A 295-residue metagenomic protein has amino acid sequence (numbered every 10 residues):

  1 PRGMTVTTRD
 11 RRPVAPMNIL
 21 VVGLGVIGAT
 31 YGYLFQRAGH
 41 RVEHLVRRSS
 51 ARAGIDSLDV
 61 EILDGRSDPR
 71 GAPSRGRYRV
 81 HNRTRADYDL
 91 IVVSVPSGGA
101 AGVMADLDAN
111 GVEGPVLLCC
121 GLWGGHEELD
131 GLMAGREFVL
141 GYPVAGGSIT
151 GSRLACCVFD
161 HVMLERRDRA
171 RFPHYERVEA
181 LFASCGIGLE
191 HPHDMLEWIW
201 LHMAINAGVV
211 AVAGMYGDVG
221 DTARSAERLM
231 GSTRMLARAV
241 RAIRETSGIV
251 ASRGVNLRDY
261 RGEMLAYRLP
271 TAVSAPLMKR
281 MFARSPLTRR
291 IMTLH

Functional and structural regions predicted by a protein language model:
R9-R70: NAD(P)+-binding Rossmann beta1-loop-alpha1 motif at the extreme N-terminus of oxidoreductases
M17, H40, G114-P115, R136-E137 (+1 more regions): A structural micro-motif
F35, L132-M133, F182: Hydrophobic alpha-helical packing residues
L45-R47, L63-G65, H81-R83, G141-P143 (+2 more regions): Conserved beta-strand termini and adjacent loop/short-helix elements that scaffold enzyme active sites in alpha/beta
G71-A155: Rossmann-like NAD(P)(H) cofactor-binding subdomain of soluble oxidoreductases
E137, C156-D259, E263: Internal alpha-helical scaffold of NAD(P)-dependent oxidoreductase catalytic cores
D259-R261, A266-H295: C-terminal active-site/capping subdomain that shapes the small-molecule cofactor and substrate pocket of enzyme
